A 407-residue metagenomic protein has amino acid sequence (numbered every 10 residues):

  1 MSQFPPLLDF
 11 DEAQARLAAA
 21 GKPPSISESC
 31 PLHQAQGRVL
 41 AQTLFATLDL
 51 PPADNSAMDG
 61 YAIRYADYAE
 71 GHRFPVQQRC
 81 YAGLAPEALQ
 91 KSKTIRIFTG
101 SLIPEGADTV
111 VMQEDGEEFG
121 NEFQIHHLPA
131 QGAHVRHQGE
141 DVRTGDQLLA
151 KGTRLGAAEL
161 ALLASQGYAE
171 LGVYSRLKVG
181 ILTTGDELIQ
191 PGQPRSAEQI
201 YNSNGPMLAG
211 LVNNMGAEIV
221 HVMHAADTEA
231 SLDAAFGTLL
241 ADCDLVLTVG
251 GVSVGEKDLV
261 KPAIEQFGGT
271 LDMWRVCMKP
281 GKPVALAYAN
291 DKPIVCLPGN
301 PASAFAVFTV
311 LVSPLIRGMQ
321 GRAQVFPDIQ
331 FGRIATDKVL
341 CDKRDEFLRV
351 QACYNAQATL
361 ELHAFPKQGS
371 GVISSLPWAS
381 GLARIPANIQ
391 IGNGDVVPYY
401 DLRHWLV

Functional and structural regions predicted by a protein language model:
M1-E70, R322-R349: Short, low-complexity N-terminal leaders and the immediately following helix N-cap/first helix
M1-F10, A169-L297, P301-V307: Helix-rich terminal scaffold detector
S2-F4, F10, A62-M223, G237 (+5 more regions): Short, glycine/charged-enriched hinge/interface segments at domain edges or termini
G21-S25, T43, I103, D146 (+8 more regions): Structural signal for hydrophobic packing residues in well-ordered secondary-structure cores of soluble enzyme domains
E28-H33, G37, Q42, V142 (+1 more regions): Flexible glycine/proline-rich
A35-D49, G83-R96, L286: Short, hydrophobic/aliphatic alpha-helical segments
A53-D54, P86-E87, L171-G172, E256 (+3 more regions): Replace "in large, NTP-powered and nucleic-acid-processing enzymes" with "in large, NTP-powered factors and other
